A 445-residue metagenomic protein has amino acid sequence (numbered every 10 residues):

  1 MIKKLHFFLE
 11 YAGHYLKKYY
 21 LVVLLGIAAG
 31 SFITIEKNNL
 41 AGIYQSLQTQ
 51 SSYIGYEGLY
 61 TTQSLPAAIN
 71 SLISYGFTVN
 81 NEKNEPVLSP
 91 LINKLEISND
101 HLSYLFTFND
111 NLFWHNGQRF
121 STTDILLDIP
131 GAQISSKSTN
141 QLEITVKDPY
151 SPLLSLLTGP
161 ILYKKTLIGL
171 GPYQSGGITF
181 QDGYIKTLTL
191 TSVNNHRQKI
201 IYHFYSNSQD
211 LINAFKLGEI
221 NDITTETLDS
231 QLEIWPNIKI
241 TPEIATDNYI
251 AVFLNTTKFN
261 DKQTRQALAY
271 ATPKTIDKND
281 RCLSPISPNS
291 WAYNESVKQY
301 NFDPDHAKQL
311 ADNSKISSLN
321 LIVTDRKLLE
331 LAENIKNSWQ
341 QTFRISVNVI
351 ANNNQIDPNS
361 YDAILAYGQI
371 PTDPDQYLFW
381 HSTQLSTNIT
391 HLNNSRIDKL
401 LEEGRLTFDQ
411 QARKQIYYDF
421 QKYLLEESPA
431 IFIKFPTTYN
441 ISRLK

Functional and structural regions predicted by a protein language model:
V23-S31, L310-Q369: Ligand/substrate-recognition segments at binding pockets and active sites
G26, G30, A267-E295, K327-N334 (+1 more regions): Detector for C-terminal structural segments
Q45-Q63, S103-F106, L142-E143, Y173-G176 (+3 more regions): Short, well-ordered beta-strand elements
S52-N99, T107: N-terminal lobe/hinge region of extracytoplasmic solute-binding protein
E82, T139, T145-Y202, S206-D210: Gly/Pro-rich hinge or "lid" segments in bacterial periplasmic/extracellular proteins
K94-Q133, E143, A214: Aromatic- and charge-enriched surface segment that lines or borders ligand/interaction sites
I178-G183, L188, I201-N255, Y367: Extracellular/periplasmic solute-recognition and catalytic clefts
T189-V193, P236-A267, A271, E295-V297 (+2 more regions): A bilobed periplasmic-binding-protein/Venus flytrap-type ligand-binding module shared by bacterial periplasmic
